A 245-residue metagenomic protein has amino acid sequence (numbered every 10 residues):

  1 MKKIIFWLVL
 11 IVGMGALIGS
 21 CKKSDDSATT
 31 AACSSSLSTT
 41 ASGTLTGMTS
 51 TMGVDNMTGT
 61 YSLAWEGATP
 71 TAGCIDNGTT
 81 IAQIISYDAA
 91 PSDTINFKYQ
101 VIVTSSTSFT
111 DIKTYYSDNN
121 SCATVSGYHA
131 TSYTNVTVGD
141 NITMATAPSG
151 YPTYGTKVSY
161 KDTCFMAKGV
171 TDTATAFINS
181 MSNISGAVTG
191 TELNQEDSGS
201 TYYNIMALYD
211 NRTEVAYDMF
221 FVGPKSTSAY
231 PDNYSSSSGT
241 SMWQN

Functional and structural regions predicted by a protein language model:
M1-L8: Bacterial N-terminal signal peptides that target proteins for export
I4, G15-N56: Bacterial Sec-dependent N-terminal signal peptides
K22, T29-S38, G73-I75, S121-A123 (+1 more regions): Sequence contexts marking disulfide-bonded cysteines in secreted/extracellular proteins
S62: Metal- and O2-centered redox machinery and metal/ROS homeostasis
E66-G73, Y87-Q244: Contiguous, well-ordered beta-strand patches that form the walls/edges of small beta-barrel/beta-sandwich domains
